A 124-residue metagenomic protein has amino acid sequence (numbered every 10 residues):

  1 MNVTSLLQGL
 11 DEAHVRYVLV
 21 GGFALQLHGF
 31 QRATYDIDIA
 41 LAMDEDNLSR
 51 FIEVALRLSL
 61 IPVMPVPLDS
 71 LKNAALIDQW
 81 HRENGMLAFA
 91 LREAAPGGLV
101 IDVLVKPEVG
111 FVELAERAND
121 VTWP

Functional and structural regions predicted by a protein language model:
M1-P124: Compositionally biased terminal segments of proteins
